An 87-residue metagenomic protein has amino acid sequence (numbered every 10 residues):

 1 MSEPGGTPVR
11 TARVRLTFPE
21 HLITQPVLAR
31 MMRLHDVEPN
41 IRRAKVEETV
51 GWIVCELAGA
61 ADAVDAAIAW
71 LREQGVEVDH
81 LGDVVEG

Functional and structural regions predicted by a protein language model:
M1-G51, E56-G87: Long, contiguous binding/interaction regions
